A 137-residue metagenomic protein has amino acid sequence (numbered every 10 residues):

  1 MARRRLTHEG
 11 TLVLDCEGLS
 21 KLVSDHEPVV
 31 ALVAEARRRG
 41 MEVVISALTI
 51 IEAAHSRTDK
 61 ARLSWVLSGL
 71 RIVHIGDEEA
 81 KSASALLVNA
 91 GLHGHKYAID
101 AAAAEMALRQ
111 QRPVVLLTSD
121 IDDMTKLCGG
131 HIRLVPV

Functional and structural regions predicted by a protein language model:
M1-I45, H55-V66, L70: Short, well-structured N-terminal submotif of metal-dependent ribonuclease cores
R3, I72-I121: Active-site neighborhoods of divalent-metal-dependent phosphate/nucleic-acid chemistry enzymes
L14-D15, I45-S46, K96-Y97, I132-V137: Histidine- and aromatic-rich ligand-binding microenvironments
L19-S20, I50, A80, M124: A generic structural signal for short hydrophobic patches within well-formed alpha-helices
V29, I50, K60-L63, A80-A83 (+2 more regions): A general structural signal for well-ordered alpha-helical segments in protein cores
S56-K60, T118-D123: Short, polar loop motifs at secondary-structure junctions
K60-S64, A90, R133-V135: Short, hinge-like loop/turn segments at secondary-structure boundaries
S64-W65, D123-G130: Short loop/helix-cap segments at secondary-structure boundaries that form the rim of catalytic
